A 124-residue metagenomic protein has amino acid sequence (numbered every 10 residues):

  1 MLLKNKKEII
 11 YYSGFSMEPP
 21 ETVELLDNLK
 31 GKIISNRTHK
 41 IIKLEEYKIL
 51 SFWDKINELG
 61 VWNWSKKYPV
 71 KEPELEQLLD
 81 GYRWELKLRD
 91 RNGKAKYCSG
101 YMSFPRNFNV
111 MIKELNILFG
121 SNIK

Functional and structural regions predicted by a protein language model:
M1-F15, I42-K124: Short, well-ordered, aromatic-rich surface patches in folded extracellular/luminal domains
F15-E21: Short, thiol/selenol-centered motifs that function as redox-active sites or metal-ligating centers
E21-K40: Short, flexible N-terminal segments of the mature chain
